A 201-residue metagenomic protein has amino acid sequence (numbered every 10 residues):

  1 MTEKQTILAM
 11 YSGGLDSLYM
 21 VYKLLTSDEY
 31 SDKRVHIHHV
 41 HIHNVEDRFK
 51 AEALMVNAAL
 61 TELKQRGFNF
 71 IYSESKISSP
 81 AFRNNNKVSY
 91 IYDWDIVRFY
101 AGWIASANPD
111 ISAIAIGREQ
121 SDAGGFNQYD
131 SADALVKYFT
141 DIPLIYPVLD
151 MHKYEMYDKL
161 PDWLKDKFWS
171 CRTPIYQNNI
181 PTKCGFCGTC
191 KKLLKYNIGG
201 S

Functional and structural regions predicted by a protein language model:
M1-S201: Nucleotide-activated chemistry modules centered on ATP-dependent adenylation/adenylyltransferase
